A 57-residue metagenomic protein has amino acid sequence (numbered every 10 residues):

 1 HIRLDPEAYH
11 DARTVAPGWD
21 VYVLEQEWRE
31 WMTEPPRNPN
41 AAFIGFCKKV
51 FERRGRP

Functional and structural regions predicted by a protein language model:
H1-P57: Append "and, occasionally, other polyanion-binding protein interfaces
